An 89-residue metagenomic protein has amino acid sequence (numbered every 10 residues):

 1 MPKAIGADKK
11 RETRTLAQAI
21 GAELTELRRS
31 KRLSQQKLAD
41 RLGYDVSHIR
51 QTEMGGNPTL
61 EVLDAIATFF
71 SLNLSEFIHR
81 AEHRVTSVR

Functional and structural regions predicted by a protein language model:
P2-S30: A short, Lys/Arg-rich alpha-helix, primarily the initiator
A22-K37, R41, A65: Short basic helix-loop element that most often maps to the first helix and adjoining turn of HTH DNA-binding modules
K37, H48, E76: Residues in the helix-turn-helix
G43-N57: Recognition helix of helix-turn-helix/homeodomain-like DNA-binding domains that insert into the DNA major groove
E61-E76: DNA major-groove recognition helix of helix-turn-helix/homeodomain DNA-binding modules
E76-R89: Short amphipathic recognition helices of helix-turn-helix/homeodomain-type DNA-binding modules
